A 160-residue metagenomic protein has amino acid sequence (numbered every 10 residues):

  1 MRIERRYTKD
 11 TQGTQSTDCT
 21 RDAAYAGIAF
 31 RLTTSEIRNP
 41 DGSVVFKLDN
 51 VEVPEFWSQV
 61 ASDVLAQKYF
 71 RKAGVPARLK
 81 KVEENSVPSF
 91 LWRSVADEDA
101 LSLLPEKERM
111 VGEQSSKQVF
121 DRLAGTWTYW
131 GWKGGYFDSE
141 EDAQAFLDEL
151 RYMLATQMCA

Functional and structural regions predicted by a protein language model:
M1-A160: Extended catalytic cores of very large enzyme megasubunits
